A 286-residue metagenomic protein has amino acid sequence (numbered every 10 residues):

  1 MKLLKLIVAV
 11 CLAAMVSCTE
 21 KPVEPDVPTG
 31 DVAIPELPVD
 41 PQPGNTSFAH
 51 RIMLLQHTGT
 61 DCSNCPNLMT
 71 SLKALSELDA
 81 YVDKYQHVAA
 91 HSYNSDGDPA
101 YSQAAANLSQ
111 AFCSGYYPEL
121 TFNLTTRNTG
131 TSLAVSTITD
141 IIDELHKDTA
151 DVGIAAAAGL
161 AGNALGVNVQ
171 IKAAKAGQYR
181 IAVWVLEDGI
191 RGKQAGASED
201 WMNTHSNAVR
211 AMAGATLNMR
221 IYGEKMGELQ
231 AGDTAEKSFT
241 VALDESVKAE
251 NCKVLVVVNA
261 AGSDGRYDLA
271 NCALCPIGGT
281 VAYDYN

Functional and structural regions predicted by a protein language model:
K2-H50, A282-N286: Bacterial Sec-dependent N-terminal signal peptides
V10, T46, L54, D79 (+3 more regions): A generic structural signal for short, solvent-exposed coil/turn residues that cap or connect secondary-structure
A14-M15, T19-P22, G44, E77 (+1 more regions): Domain-level signature for proteins that mediate thiol-based redox and metal-cofactor handling
E24-A33, G59-C65, D200-W201: Short N-terminal helix-initiation segments at or just after the protein's N-terminus
P38-D79, D83-Y85, A90: Local sequence-structure signature of Cys/Sec-based thiol-disulfide redox active-site neighborhoods
Q86-N286: Short, conserved sequence motifs used for protein processing/export or organelle targeting and for catalysis
